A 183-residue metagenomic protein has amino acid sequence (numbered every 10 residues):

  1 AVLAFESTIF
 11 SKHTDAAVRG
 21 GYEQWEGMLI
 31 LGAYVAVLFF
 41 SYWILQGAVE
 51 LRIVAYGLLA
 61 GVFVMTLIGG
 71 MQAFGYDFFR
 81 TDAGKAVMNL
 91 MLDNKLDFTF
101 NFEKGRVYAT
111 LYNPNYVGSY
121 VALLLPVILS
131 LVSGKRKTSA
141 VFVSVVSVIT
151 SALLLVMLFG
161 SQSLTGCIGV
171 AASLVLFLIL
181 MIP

Functional and structural regions predicted by a protein language model:
F5-S11, G27-P183: Alpha-helical transmembrane segments of multi-pass inner-membrane proteins
F10, T14-V18: Membrane-helix boundary/helix-loop-helix interface segments in multi-pass membrane proteins
V18-M28: Non-cytosolic membrane-interface motifs at loop->transmembrane helix junctions
